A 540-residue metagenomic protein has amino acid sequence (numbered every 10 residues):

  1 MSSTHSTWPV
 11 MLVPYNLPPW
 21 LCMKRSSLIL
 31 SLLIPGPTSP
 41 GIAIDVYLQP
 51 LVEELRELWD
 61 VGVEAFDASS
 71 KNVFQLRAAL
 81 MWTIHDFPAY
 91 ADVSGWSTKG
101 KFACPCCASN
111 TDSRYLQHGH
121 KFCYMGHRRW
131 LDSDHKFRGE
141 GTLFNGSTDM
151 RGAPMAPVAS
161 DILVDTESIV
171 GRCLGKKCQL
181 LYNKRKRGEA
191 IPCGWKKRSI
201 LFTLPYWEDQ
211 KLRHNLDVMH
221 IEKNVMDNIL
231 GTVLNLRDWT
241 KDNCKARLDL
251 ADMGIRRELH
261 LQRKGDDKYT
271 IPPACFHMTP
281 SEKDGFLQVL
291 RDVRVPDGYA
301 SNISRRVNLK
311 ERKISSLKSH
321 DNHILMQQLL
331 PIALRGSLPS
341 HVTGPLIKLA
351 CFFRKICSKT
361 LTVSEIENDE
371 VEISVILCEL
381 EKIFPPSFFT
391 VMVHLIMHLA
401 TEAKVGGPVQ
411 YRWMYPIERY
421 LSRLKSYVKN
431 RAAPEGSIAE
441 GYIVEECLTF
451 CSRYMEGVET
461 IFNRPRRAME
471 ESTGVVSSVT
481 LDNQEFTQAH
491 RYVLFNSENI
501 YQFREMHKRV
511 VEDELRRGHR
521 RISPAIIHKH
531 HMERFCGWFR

Functional and structural regions predicted by a protein language model:
M1-R540: A structural signal for the principal folded core domain
